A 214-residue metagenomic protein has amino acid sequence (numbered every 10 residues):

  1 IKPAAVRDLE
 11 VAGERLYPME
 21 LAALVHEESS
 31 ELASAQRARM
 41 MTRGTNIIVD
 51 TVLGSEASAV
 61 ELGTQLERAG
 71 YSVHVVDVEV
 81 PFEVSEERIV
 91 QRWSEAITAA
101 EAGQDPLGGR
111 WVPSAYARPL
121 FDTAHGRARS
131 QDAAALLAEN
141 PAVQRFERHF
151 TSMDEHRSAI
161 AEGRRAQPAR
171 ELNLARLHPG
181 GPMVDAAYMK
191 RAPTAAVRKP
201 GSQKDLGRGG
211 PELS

Functional and structural regions predicted by a protein language model:
I1-R43, A57: Conserved substrate/cofactor phosphate-moiety recognition/catalytic segment in nucleotide-dependent phosphotransferases
G44, A69-H74, A142-R145: Short glycine-/polar-rich loops that comprise or flank the Walker A/P-loop and associated switch/sensor motifs
I47: IQ-motif-like calmodulin-binding regions
D50-A59, E79-F82: Acidic, metal-coordinating catalytic cores used for nucleic-acid/nucleotide bond scission and strand-transfer chemistry
E61-Q65: A short acidic, amphipathic alpha-helical/loop segment
E67-V90: Conserved phosphate-donor/acceptor-positioning beta-strand/loop module used by diverse small-molecule
E87-G201: Conserved GTP-binding G-domain of TRAFAC-class P-loop NTPases and closely related GTPase folds
T194-S214: Non-Sec secretion/translocation targeting segments of pathogen effectors
